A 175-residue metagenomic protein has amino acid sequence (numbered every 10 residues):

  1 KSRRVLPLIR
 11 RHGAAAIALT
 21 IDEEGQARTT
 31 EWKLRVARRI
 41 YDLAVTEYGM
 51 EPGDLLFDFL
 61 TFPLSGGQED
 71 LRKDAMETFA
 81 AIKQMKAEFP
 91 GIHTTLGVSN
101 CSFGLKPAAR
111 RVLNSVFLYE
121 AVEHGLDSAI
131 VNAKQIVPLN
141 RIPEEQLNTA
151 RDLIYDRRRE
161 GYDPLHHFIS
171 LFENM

Functional and structural regions predicted by a protein language model:
S2, K33-A37, D74-F79, N114-L118: Amphipathic alpha-helical segments in well-structured domains
S2-G66: Conserved anion-binding
L6, E31-K33, D70-K73, A109-R111 (+1 more regions): Short, glycine/charged-enriched secondary-structure capping and boundary segments
R10, Y41-V45, T78-F89: Surface-exposed amphipathic alpha-helices with a cationic face
A14-I17, D54-L56, I92-L96, D127-A129: Structural motif
A44, T61, T94, E120-A121: Functionally constrained cores in energy, signaling, and assembly domains
L64-E77, L105-N114: Short glycine/threonine-rich loop-to-helix capping motif typified by GTGT followed within a few residues by an Asp-Pro
K83, F89, L96-M175: Active-site loops and adjacent core secondary-structure elements that bind or stabilize anionic groups
